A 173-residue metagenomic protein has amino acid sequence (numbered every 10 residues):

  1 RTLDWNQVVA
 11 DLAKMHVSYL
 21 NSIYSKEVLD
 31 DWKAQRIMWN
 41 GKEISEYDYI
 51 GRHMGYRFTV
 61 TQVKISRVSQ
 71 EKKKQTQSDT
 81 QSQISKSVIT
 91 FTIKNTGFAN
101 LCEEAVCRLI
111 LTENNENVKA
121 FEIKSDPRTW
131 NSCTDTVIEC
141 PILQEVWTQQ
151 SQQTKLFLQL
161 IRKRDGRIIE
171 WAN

Functional and structural regions predicted by a protein language model:
R1-K64: Substrate-binding cleft of secreted/luminal carbohydrate-active enzymes
E46-K73, Q83-N173: Extracellular/luminal regions of secreted and cell-surface proteins that mediate adhesion/ECM remodeling
